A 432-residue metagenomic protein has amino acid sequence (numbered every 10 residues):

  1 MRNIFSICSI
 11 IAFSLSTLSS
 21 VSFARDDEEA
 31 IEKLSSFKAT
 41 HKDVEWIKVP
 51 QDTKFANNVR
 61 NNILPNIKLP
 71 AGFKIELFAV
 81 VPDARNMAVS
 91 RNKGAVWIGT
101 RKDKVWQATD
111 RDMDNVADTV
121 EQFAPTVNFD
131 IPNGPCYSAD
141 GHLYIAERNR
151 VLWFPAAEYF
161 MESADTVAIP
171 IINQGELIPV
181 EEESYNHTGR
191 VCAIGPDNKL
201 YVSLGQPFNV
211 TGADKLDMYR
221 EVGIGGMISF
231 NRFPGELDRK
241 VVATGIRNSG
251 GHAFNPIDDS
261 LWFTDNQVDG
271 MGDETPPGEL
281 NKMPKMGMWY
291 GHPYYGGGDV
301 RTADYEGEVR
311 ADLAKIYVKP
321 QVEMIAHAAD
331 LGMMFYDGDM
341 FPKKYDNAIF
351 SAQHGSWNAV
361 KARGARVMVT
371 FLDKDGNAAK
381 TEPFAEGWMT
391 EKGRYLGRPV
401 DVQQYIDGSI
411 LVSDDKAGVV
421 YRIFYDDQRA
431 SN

Functional and structural regions predicted by a protein language model:
D26-P70, G189, Q206-D214, V222-E236 (+6 more regions): Beta-propeller domain segments
L77-P82, F123-N128, I172-E176, V180-S184 (+4 more regions): Surface loop/turn motifs at the tips and blade-to-blade linkers of beta-strand repeat domains
R85, Q107-A108, D114-G141: Blade-loop segments of beta-propeller domains
R91, W97-V116: Beta-propeller domains
R91-K93, Y137-D140, I194-D197, P256-D258 (+2 more regions): Residue-level detector of Asp-centered blade-edge/turn motifs that repeat once per structural unit in beta-propeller
A95-G99, H142-I145, K199-S203, S260-T264 (+2 more regions): Conserved beta-propeller blade signature
V120, P125-T126, D130-N133, R148-I194: Asp-box/WD-like beta-propeller blade repeats and closely related beta-sheet repeat scaffolds
Q403-S431: Blade-level signature of beta-propeller repeat domains, shared across WD40, Kelch, NHL, RCC1 and BNR/Asp-box propellers
